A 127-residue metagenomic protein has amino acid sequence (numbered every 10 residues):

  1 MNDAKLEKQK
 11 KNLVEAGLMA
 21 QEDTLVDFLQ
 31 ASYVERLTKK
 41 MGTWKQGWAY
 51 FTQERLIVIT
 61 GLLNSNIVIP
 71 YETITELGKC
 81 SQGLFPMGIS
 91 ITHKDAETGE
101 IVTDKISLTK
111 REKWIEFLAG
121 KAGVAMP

Functional and structural regions predicted by a protein language model:
M1-A49: Anionic N-terminal interaction surfaces
K8-E15, M19-A20, L62-P127: Acidic, Ser/Thr- and proline-rich intrinsically disordered linker/docking segments of eukaryotic scaffolds
T52-Q53: Structural motif
